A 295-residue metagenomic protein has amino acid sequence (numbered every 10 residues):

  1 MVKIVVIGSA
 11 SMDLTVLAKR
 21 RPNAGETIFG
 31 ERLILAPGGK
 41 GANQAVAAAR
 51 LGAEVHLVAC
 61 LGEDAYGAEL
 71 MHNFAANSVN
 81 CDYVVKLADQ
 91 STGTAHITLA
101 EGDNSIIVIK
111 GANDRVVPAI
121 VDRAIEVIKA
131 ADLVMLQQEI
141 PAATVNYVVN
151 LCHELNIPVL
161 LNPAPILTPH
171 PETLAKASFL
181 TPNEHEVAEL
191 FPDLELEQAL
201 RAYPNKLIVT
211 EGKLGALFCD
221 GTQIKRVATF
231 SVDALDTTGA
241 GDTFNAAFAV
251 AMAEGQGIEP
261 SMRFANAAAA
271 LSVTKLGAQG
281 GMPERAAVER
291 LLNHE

Functional and structural regions predicted by a protein language model:
M1-C60, A65-H72, A76, A234 (+1 more regions): Glycine-rich phosphate/adenosyl-contacting loop at the front of the ribokinase-like
I4, E197-E295: Conserved phosphate-binding/catalytic region of the ribokinase-like
V46, T94-T98, S105, G215-C219: Short beta-strand scaffold segments in enzyme catalytic cores
A65-V79, I97, G102, I106 (+2 more regions): Active-site-proximal loop->helix
A75-D89: A glycine-rich helix N-cap at a beta->alpha junction
K86-L87, I97-L133, Q138: Conserved phosphate-binding/catalytic loop of the ribokinase/pfkB sugar-kinase fold
V149-A228, D233: Conserved phosphate/ATP/ADP-binding segment of small-molecule kinases
